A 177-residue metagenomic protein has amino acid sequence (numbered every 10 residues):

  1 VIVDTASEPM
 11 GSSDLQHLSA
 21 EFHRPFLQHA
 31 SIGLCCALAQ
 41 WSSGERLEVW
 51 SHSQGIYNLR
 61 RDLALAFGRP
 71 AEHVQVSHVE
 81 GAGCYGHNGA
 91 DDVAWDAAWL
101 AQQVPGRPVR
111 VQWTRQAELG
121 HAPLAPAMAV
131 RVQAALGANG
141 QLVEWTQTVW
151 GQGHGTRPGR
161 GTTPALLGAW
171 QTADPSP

Functional and structural regions predicted by a protein language model:
V1-P177: Structural alpha/beta core scaffold segments of enzyme domains
